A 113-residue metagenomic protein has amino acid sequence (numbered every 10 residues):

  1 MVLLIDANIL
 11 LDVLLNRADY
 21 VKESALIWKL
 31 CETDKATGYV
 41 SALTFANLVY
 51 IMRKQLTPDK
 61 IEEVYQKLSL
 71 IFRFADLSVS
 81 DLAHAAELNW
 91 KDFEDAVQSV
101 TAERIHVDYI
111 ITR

Functional and structural regions predicted by a protein language model:
M1-V40, R53-E63: Short, well-structured N-terminal submotif of metal-dependent ribonuclease cores
I9, L15, Y50, D95-T101: Hydrophobic side chains within alpha-helical segments
R17, Q55-P58, I71, A75 (+1 more regions): Residues at alpha-helix boundaries and the short loops/turns that link adjacent helices
T33-K35, I71, L88: Structured helix-beta-strand junction loops
V40-T44, R53, I61-F74, R113: Anionic, Ser/Thr-rich low-complexity intrinsically disordered regions
A46-V49, S69, A83-A86: Amphipathic alpha-helical segments within well-ordered protein domains
R73-R113: Active-site neighborhoods of divalent-metal-dependent phosphate/nucleic-acid chemistry enzymes
